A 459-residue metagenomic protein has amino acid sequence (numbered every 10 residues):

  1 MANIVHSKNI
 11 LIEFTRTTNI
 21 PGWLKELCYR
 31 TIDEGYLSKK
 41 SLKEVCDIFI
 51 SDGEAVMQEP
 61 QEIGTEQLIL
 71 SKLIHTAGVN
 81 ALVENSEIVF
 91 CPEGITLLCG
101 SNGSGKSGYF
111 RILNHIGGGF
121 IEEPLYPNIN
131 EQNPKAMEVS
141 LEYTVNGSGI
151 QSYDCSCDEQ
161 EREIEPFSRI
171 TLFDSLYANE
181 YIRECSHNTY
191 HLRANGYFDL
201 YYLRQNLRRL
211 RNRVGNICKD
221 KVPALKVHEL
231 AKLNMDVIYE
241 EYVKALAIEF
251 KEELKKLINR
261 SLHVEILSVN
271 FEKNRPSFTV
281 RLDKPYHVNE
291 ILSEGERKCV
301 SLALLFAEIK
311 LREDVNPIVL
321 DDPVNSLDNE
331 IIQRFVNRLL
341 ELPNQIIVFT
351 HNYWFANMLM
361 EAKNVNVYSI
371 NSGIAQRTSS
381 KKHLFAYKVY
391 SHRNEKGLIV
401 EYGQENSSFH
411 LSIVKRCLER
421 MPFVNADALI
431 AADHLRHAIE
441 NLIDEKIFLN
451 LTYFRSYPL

Functional and structural regions predicted by a protein language model:
M1, H6-S7, L11-T17, W23-S38 (+2 more regions): C-terminal lobe/lid and adjacent interdomain/linker elements of RecA-like ASCE P-loop ATPase modules
I4-K25, L42, E66-I69, Q160 (+2 more regions): Long, non-membrane, amphipathic alpha-helices that form coiled-coils
I32-N80, S86-V89, N130, R208-I291 (+1 more regions): Extended helical coiled-coil dimerization/tether regions that scaffold and oligomerize large DNA-maintenance assemblies
C46-S51, R111-E163, G215-P223: Conserved P-loop NTP-binding catalytic core
P92-T96: Pre-Walker A (Motif I) flank of P-loop NTPase domains
L98-S107, S277-L304, P323-L327: Conserved ABC ATPase signature
I112-H115, E294-P317: GG-anchored amphipathic helix commonly corresponding to the ABC/SMC/Rad50 NBD signature/C-loop
V315, L327-R334: Conserved D-loop/post-Walker B switch-helix segment of ABC ATPase nucleotide-binding domains
